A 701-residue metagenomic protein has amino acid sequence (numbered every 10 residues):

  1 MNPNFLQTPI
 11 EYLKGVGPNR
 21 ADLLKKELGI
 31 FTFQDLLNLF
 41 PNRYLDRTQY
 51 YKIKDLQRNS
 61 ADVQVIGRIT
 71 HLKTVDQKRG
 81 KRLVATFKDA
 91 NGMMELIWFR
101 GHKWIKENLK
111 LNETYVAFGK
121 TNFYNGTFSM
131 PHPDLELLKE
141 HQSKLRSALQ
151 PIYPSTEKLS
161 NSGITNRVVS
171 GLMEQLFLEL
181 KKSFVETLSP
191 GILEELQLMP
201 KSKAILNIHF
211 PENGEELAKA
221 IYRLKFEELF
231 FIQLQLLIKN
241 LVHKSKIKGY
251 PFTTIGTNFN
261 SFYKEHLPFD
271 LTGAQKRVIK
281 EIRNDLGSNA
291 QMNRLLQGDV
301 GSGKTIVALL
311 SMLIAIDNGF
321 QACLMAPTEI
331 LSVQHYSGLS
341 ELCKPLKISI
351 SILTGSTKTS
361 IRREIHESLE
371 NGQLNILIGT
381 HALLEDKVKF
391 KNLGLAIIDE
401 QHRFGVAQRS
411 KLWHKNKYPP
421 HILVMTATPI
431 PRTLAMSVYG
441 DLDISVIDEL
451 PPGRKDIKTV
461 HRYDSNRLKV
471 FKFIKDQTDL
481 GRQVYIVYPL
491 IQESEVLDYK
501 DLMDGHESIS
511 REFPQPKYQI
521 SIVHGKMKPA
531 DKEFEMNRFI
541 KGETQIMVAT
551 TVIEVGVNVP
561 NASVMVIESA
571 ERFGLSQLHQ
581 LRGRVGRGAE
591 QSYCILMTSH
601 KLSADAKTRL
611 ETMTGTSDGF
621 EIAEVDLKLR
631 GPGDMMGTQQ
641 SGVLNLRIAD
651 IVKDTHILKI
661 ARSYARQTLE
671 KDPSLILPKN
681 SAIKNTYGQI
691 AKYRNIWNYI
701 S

Functional and structural regions predicted by a protein language model:
M1-K14, K26, I232: Long, highly charged, low-complexity intrinsically disordered interaction regions that mediate electrostatic DNA/RNA
D22-L23, G249-L296: Conserved pre-motif I regulatory segment
L39-I66: OB-fold nucleic-acid-binding modules
V75-H266, K671: Upstream accessory/linker segments immediately N-terminal to the RecA-like ATPase cores of bacterial MutS and a subset
D134, L138-H141, L395, K411-W413 (+10 more regions): N-terminal cationic and glycine-rich segments that engage phosphates or anionic surfaces
R277-K280, Q291-E611, K671, S701: Inter-lobe coupling/hinge segments of SF2-like helicase ATPases
N537-M547, V552-P560, M565-E568, G583 (+3 more regions): Accessory helical-bundle/CTD segments and flexible terminal tails appended to RecA-like ATPase motors
